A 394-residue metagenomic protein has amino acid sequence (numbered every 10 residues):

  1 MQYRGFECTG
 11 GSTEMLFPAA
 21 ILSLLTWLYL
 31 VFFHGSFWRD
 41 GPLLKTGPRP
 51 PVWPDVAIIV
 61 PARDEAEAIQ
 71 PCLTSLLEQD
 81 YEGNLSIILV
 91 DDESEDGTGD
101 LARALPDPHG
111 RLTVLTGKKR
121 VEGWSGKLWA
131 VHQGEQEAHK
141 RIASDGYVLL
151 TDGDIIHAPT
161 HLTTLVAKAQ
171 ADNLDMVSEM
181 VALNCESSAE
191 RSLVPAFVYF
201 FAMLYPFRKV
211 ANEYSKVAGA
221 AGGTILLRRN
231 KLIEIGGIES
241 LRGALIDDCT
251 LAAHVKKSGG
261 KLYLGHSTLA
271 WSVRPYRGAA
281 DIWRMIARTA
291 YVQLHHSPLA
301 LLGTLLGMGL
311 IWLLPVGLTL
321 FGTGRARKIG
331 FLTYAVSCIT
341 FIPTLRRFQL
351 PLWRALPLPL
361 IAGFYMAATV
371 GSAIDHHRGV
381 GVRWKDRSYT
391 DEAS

Functional and structural regions predicted by a protein language model:
Q2-V52, V194-P195, F207, Y365: N-terminal membrane-anchoring/stem segments of glycan-assembly enzymes
T26-D40, T113-K140, T164-E234, E239 (+3 more regions): Long helical/loop segments within the catalytic core of UDP-sugar-dependent glycosyltransferases, especially the large
P54-A57, S86: Cell-envelope/extracellular polymer assembly enzymes that use nucleotide-activated donors
T74-N84: Short, acidic, metal-binding catalytic loop of nucleotide-sugar glycosyltransferases
E82, D91-L101, K118-R120: A conserved acidic beta->alpha catalytic loop
G97, T151-K168: Acidic donor-binding/catalytic loop of UDP-sugar-dependent glycosyltransferases, especially processive GT2
A169, N173-M203, N230-I233, I238-A300 (+2 more regions): Catalytic donor/gating beta->alpha subdomain of glycosyltransferases that bind UDP-sugars
L301-G379: Membrane-embedded multi-pass helical conduit in multi-pass membrane proteins, especially envelope-biosynthetic
